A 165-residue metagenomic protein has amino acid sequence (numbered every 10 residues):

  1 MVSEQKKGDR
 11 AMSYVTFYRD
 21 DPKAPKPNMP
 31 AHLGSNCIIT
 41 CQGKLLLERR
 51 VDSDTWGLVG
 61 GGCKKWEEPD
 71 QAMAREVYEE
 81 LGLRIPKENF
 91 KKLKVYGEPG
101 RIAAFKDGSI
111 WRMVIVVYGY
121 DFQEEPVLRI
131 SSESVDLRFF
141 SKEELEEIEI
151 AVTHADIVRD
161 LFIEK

Functional and structural regions predicted by a protein language model:
V2-N36, G108: Acidic, metal-coordinating catalytic segment for phosphate/diphosphate chemistry, firing primarily on the Nudix
L33-S35, G43, V114-V116, V135: Change "...and in nucleic-acid phosphodiester-cleaving endonucleases..." to "...and in nucleic-acid processing enzymes
S35, T40-E80, R84: Conserved Nudix-box catalytic region and its N-terminal flanking loop in Nudix hydrolases and closely related
I39, V117-D121, F139-S141: Short, well-ordered beta-strand micro-motif
D54-W56, V127-K165: Nudix hydrolase/Nudix homology domain
R84-V95: A short coil-to-beta-strand element that immediately follows conserved catalytic motifs
Y96-V127: Active-site-adjacent beta-strand/loop module that shapes the phosphate/pyrophosphate-binding cleft
